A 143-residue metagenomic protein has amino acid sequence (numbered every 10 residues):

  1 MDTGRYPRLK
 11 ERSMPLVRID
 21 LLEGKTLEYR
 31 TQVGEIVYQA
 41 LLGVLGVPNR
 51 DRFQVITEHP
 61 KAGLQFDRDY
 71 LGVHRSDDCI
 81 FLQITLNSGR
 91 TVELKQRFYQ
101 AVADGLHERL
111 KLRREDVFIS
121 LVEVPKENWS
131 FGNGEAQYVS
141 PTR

Functional and structural regions predicted by a protein language model:
M1-S13: Short, Lys/Arg-enriched N-terminal segments with co-localized hydrophobic residues within the first ~10-30 amino acids
S13-R143: Interaction-mediating elements
